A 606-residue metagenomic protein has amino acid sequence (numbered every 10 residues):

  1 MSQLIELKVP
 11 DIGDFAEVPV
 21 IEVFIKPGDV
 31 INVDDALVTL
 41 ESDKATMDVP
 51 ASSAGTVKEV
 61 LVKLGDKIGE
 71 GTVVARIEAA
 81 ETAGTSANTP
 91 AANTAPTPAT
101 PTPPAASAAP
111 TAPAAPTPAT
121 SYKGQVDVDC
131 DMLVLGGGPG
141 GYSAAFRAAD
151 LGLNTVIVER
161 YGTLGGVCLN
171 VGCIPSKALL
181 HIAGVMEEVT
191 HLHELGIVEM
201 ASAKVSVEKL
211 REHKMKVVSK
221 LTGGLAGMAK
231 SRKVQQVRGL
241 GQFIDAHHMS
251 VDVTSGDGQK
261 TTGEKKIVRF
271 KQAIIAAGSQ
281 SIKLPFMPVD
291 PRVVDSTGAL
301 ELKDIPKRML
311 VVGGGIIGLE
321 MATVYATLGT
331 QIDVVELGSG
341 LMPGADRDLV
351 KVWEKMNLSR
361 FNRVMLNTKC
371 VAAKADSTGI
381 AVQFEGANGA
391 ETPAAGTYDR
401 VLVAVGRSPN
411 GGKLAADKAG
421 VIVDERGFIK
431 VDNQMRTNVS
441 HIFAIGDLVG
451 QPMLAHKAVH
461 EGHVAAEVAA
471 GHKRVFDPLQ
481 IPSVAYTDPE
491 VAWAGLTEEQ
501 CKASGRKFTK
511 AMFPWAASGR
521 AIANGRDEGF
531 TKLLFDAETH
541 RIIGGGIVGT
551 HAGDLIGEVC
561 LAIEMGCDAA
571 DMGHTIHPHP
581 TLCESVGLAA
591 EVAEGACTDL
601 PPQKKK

Functional and structural regions predicted by a protein language model:
M1-T39, D48, S52-A54, K58-L61 (+3 more regions): Acidic, low-complexity mobile loops and tails
N32-P50, G69-T82: Short hydrophobic beta/alpha edge segments that flank linear recognition/processing sites
P110, K123-G124, V128-C130, F146-L153 (+9 more regions): Glycine-rich flavin
P118, C173, I275-Q331, V335 (+5 more regions): Glycine-rich dinucleotide-binding loop and its adjacent helix/turn
G124-G138, I305-G315: Beta1/beta-strand and adjacent pyrophosphate-binding region of the FAD-binding site in flavoprotein oxidoreductases
L133-L135, G241, V268-G278, V311-V312 (+2 more regions): Short hydrophobic core segments
L135, A144, A149-Y161, V167 (+6 more regions): Flexible, glycine-rich terminal cap/loop adjacent to redox cofactors in electron-transfer oxidoreductases
D290-P306, G396-A469: FAD-site-proximal beta/loop scaffold in flavoenzymes
